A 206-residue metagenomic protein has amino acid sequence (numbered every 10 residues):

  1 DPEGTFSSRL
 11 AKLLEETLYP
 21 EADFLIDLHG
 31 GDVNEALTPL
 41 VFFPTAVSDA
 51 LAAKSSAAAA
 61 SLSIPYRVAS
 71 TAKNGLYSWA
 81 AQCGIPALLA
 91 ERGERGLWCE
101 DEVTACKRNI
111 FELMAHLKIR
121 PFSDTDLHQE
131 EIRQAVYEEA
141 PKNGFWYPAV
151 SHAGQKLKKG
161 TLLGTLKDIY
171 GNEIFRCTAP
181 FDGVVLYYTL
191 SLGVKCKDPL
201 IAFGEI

Functional and structural regions predicted by a protein language model:
D1-I206: Structured catalytic-domain cores with a bias toward divalent-metal coordination
